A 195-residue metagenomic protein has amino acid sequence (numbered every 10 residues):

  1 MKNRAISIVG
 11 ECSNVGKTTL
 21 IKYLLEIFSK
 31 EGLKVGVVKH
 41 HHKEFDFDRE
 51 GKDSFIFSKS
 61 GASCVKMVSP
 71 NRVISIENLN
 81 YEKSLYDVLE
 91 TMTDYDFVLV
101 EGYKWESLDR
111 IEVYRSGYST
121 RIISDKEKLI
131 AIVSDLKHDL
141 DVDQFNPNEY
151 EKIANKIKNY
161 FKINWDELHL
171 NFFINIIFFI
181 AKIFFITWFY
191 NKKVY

Functional and structural regions predicted by a protein language model:
K2-I6: Pre-Walker A (Motif I) flank of P-loop NTPase domains
S7-S29: Glycine-rich phosphate-binding P-loop
E11, H40-H41, S69-P70, E101-Y103 (+1 more regions): Fold-independent oxyanion-binding glycine-rich loops and adjacent beta-strand/coil segments at enzyme active sites
Y23-L79: N-terminal phosphate/diphosphate-binding loop that engages ATP/GTP or pyrophosphate donors across diverse enzyme folds
G51, Y81-S84, G117-Y118: Charged helix-capping and loop-helix junction motifs
E77-E106: Phosphate-binding/switch loop-helix module in NTP-utilizing enzymes
F97-I163: Phosphate/Mg2+-binding loops and adjacent switch elements in nucleotide/diphosphate-handling enzyme cores
Y150-F189, V194: C-terminal accessory "lid"/substrate-recognition subdomains
